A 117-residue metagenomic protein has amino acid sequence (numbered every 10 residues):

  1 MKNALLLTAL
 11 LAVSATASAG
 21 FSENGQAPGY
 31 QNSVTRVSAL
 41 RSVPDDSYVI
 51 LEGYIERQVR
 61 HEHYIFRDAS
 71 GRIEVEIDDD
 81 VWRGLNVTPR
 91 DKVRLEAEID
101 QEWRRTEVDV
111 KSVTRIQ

Functional and structural regions predicted by a protein language model:
K2-T8: Sec-dependent signal peptide recognition, specifically the positively charged N-region followed immediately by
A4, A17-Q117: OB-fold and OB-like single-stranded nucleic-acid-recognition modules and their adjacent interaction interfaces
L10-S18: Hydrophobic h-region of N-terminal signal peptides that target proteins for export in Gram-negative bacteria
